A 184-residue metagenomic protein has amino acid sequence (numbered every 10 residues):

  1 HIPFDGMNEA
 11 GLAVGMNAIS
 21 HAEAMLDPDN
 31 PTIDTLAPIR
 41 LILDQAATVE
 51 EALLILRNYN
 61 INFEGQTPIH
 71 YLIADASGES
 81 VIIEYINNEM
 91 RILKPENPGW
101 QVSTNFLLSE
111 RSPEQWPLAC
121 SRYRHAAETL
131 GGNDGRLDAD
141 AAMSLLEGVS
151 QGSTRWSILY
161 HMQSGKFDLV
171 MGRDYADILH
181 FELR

Functional and structural regions predicted by a protein language model:
H1-Q45, V49-R57, Q66-I69, A74-R184: C-terminal, well-structured catalytic/ligand-binding subdomain of enzymes
